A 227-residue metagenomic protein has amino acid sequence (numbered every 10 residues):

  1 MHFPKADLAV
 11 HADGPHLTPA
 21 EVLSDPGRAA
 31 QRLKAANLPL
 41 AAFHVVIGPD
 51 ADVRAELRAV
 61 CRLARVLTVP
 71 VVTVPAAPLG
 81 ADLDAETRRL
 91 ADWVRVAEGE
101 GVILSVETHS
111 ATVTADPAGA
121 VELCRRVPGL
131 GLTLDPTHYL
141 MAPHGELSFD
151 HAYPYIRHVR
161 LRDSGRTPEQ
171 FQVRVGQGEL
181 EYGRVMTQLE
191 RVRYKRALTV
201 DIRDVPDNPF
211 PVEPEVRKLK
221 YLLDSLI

Functional and structural regions predicted by a protein language model:
M1-P4, G27-A30, K34-A36, T68 (+3 more regions): Histidine-acidic metal/acid-base catalytic patches
M1-R65, P70, K220-I227: N-terminal pre-domain/capping segments
K5-V22, V102-V113, H138-E146: Short N-terminal secondary-structure initiator segments
A9, V46, P75, R162 (+1 more regions): Conserved residues at the C-terminal ends of beta-strands
V10-G14, L79, S164-Q170: Conserved radical SAM core fold
L17-E21, D52-A55, L83-A85, E146 (+2 more regions): Short, solvent-exposed loop/turn segments at secondary-structure boundaries
R32-P39, V45-L132, Y139-P143: Active-site acidic/histidine proton-transfer and metal-coordination neighborhood in alpha/beta enzyme cores
